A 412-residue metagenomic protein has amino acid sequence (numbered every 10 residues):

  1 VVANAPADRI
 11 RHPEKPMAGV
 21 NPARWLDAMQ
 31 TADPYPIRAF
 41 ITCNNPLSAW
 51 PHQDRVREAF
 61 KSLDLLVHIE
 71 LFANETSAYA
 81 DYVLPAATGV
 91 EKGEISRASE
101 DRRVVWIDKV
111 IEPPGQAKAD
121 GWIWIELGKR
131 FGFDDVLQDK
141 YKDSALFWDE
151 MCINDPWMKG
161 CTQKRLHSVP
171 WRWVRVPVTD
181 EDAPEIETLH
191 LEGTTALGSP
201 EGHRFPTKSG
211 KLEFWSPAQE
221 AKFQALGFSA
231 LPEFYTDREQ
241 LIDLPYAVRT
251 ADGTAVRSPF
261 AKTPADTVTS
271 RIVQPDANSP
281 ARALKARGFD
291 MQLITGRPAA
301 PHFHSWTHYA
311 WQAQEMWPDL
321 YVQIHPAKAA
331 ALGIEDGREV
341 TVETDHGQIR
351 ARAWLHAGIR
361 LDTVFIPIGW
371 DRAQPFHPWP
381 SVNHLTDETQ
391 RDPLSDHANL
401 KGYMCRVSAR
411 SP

Functional and structural regions predicted by a protein language model:
V1-Y79, T88-I95, V169, V174-L332: Extended redox/cofactor-interaction regions of prokaryotic respiratory oxidoreductases
E14-M17, N21, S48, S96 (+5 more regions): Catalytic cores of large soluble enzymes that bind and process phosphate-bearing ligands
Y35, A78-Y79, R97-D101, V105-W106 (+1 more regions): Short, solvent-exposed loop/turn segments at the edges of secondary structure
R55, D64-L65, L71-N74, W106-K129 (+1 more regions): Phosphate/diphosphate-binding loops
A86-A87, A357: Electropositive
V90-P113, I123-G128, F133, W215: Glycine/threonine-rich phosphate-binding loop and adjacent beta-strand/alpha-helix elements that clamp
V105-I107, E201, K208, R287 (+1 more regions): Short strand-coil-strand connectors
D120-W173, T179-D182, L244, T254-A255 (+4 more regions): Long, contiguous, secondary-structure-rich segments that constitute the structural scaffold of globular domains
